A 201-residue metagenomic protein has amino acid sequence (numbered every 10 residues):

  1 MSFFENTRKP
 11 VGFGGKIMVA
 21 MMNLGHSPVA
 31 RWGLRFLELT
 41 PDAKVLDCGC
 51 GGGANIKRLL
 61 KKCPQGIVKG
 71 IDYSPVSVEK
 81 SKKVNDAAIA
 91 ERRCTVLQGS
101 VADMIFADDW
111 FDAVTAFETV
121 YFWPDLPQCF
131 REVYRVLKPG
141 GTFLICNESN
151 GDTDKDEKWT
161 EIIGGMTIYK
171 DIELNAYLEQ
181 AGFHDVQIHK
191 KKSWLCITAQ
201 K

Functional and structural regions predicted by a protein language model:
P10-N23, T142-T198: C-terminal alpha-helical "lid/dimerization" subdomain adjacent to the S-adenosyl-L-methionine
L24-A43, R58: Conserved alpha-helix/loop element of class I SAM-dependent methyltransferases that forms part of the SAM/SAH-binding
L37-L39, K62-C63, A88, L137: A generic alpha-to-beta junction signature in SAM-dependent methyltransferases
D42, L137-T142: Short glycine-dipeptide loop
L46-D103: Class I SAM-dependent methyltransferase SAM/SAH-binding core
A102-A113: A short acidic, Gly/Pro-enriched loop at the edge of an enzyme's catalytic core that lines a small-molecule cofactor
A113-D125: A short SAM/SAH-binding and catalytic strip from SAM-dependent methyltransferases
P127-P139: A short glycine-rich, Lys/Arg-flanked "PGG" loop and its adjoining helix->strand segment in the class I
